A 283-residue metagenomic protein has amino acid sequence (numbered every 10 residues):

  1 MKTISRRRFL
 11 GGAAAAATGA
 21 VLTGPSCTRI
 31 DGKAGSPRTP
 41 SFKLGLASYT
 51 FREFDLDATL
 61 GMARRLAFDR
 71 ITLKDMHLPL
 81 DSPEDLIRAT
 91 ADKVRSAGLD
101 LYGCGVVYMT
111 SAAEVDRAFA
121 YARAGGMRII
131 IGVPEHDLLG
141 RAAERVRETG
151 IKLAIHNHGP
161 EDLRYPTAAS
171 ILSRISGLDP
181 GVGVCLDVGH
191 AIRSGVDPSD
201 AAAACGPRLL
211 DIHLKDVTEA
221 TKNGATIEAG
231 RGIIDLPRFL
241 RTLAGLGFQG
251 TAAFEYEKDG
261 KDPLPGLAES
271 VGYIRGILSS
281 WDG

Functional and structural regions predicted by a protein language model:
K2-K43, E53-L66, R123, A168 (+2 more regions): Histidine-acidic metal/acid-base catalytic patches
G35-T50, A91, R95-D100, C104 (+1 more regions): Mobile, glycine- and charge-enriched loop segments and immediately flanking short secondary-structure elements within
F42-A47, I71-L73, L101-V106, I130-G132 (+4 more regions): Hydrophobic faces of well-ordered beta-strands that scaffold small-molecule active sites in alpha/beta enzyme cores
A47-F51, K74-L78, V106-M109, E135 (+4 more regions): Active-site beta-loop-alpha junctions enriched in small/polar residues
D69-K152, D162, H190, S280: Structural motif corresponding to the early beta-alpha repeats
P79, P160, A229, I233: A short acidic, glycine-rich active-site loop that binds or catalyzes chemistry on phosphate/adenosine moieties
V146-I155, S173-G177: Compact, aliphatic and Gly/Pro-tolerant "microcore" segments centered on a short helix or tight beta-hairpin and their
A154-S173: Conserved anion-binding
